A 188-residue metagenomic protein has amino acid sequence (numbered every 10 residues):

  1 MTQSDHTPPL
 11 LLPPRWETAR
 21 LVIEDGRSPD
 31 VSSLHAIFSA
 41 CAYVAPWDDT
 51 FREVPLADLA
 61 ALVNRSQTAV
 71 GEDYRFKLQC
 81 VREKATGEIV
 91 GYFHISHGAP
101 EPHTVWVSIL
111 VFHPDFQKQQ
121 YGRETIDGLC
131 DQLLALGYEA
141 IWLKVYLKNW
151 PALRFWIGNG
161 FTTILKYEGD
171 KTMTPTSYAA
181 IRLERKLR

Functional and structural regions predicted by a protein language model:
Q3-L21, D25-Q117, I126-G128, Q132 (+2 more regions): Acetyl-CoA-dependent GNAT
E88, H113-D127, L136, L147-R154 (+1 more regions): Conserved glycine-rich acetyl-CoA-binding loop
P102-T104, A140, A180: A generic structural signal for beta-strand entry/edge sites
W106, G137-E139, G160: Short loop/turn motifs at secondary-structure junctions
W142-Y146, I157, T162-A180: Conserved catalytic-core motifs of GNAT/GCN5-like acyltransferases
